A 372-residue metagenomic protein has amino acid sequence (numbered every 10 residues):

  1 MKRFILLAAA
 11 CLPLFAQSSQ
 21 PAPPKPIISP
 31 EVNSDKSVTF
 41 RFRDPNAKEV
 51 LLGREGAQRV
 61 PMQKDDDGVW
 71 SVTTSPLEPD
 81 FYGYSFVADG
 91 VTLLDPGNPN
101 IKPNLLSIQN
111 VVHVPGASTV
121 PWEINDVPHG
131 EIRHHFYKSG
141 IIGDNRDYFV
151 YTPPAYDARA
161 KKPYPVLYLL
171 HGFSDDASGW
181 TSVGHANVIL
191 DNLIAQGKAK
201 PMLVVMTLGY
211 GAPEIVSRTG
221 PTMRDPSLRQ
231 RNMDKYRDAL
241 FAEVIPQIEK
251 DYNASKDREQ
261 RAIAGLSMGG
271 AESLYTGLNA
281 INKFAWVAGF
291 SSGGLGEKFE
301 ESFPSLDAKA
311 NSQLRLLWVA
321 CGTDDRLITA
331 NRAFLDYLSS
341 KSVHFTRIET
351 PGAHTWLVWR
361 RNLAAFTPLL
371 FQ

Functional and structural regions predicted by a protein language model:
F4-L14: Sec-dependent N-terminal signal peptides
Q20-A22, P26-I27, V32-R59, K64-Q372: Non-catalytic cap/lid and distal C-terminal segments of serine-dependent acyl enzymes
